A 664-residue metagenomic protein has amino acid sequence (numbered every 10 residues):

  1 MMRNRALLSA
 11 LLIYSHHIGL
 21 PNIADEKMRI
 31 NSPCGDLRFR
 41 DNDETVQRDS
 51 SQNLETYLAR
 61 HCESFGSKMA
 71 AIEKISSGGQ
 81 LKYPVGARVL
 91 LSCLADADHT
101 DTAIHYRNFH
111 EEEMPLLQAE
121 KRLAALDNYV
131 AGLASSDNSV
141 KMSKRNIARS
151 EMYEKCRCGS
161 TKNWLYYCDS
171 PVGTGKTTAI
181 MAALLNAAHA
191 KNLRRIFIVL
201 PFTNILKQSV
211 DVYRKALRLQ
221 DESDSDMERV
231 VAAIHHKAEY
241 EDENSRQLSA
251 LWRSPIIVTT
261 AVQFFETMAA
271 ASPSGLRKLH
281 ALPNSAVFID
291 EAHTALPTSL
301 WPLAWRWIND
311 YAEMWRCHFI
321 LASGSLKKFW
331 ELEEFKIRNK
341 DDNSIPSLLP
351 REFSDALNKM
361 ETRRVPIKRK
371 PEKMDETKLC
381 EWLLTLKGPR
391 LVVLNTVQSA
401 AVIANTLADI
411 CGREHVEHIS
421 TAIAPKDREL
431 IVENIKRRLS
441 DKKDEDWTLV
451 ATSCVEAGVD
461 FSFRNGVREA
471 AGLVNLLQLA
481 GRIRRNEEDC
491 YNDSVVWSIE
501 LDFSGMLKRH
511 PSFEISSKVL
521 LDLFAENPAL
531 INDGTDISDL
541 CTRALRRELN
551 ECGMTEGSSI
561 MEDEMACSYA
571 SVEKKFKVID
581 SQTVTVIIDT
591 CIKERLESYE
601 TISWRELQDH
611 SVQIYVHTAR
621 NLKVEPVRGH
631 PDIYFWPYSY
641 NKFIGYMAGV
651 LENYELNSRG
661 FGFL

Functional and structural regions predicted by a protein language model:
M1-Y129: Accessory nucleic-acid engagement/destabilization modules that flank
T161-L184: Walker A/P-loop
L193-R218, A238, V397: Conserved Walker A/P-loop ATP-binding site and its immediately adjacent core in helicase/helicase-like ATPase domains
T203, A232-N244, N395-Q398, V416-E433 (+1 more regions): Conserved helicase motor
R218-A269: Inter-Walker segment of RecA-like/P-loop motor cores
V262-F264, G275-A312: SF2 helicase catalytic motif II
S325-T385: Interdomain hinge/linker at the junction between the two RecA-like core domains of SF2 helicases
K378-E381, T385-K387, Q398, V402-N405 (+4 more regions): C-terminal helicase lobe and adjacent C-terminal extensions/tails of nucleic-acid helicase motors
